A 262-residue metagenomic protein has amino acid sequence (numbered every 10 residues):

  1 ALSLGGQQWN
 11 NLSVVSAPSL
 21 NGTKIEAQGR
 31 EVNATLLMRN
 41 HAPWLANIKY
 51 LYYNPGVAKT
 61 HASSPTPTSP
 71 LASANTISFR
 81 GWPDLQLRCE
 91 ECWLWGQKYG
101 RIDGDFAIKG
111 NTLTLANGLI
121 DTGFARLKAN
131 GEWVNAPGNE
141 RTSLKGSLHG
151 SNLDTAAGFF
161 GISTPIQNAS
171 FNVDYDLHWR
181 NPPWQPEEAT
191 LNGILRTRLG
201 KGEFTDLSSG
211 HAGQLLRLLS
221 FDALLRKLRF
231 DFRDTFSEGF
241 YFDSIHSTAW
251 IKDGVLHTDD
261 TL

Functional and structural regions predicted by a protein language model:
A1-V32, S63-S147, N168-L262: Solvent-exposed beta-strand/coil patches in large extracellular/periplasmic or lumenal scaffold regions
T35-Y50, Q185-E187: Flexible beta-edge/linker motif
Y52-S63: Soluble, acidic/polar mature domains that operate outside membranes
H149-L153: Short connector loops/turns at beta-strand edges and beta->alpha or beta->beta junctions
A156-G158: Extended non-catalytic domains of envelope/secretory-pathway proteins
I162: Cytosolic ligand/metal-binding cores
